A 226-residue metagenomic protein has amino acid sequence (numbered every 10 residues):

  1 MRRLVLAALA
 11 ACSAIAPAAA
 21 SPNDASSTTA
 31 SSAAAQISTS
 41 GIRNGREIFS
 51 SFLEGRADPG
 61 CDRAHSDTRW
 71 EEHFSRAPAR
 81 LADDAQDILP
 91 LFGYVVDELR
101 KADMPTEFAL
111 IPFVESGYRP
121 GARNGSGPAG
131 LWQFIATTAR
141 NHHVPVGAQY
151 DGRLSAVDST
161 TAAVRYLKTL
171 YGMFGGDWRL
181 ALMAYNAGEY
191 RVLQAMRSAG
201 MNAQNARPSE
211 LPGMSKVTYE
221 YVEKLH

Functional and structural regions predicted by a protein language model:
R2-L4, C12, P17-D103: An acidic, Gly/Ser/Thr/Pro-rich helix-cap/linker signature
D58-H226: Catalytic glycan-binding domains that act on GlcNAc-containing polysaccharides
